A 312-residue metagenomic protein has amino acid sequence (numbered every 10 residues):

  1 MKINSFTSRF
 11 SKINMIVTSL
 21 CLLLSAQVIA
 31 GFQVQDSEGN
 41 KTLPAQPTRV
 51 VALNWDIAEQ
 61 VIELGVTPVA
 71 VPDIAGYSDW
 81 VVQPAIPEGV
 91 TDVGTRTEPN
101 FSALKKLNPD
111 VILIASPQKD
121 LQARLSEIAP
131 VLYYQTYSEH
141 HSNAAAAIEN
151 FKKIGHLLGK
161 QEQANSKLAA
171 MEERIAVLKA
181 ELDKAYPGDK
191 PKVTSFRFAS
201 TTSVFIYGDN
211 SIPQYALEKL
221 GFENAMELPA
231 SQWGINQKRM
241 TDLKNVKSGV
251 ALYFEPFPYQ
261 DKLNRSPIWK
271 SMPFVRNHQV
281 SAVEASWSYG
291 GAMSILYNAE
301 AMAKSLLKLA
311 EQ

Functional and structural regions predicted by a protein language model:
K2-V17: Bacterial N-terminal signal peptides that target proteins for export
S25-I29: N-terminal signal peptide c-region/cleavage motif recognized by signal peptidases
D36-E38, V93-N100, A230-M240: Short helix-initiation/N-cap motifs at beta->coil->alpha
R49, W55-A103: A short, structured surface patch at a secondary-structure boundary
A75-W80, I206-I235: Alpha-helical, coiled-coil/dimerization segments enriched in small aliphatic residues
N108-I114, L243, S248-G249: Proline-aspartate-enriched helix->loop->beta-strand connector
E127-A199, S288, M293-Q312: Extracytoplasmic substrate-binding proteins
E149, V246-Q312: Structured C-terminal subdomain patch of bacterial secreted/periplasmic proteins
